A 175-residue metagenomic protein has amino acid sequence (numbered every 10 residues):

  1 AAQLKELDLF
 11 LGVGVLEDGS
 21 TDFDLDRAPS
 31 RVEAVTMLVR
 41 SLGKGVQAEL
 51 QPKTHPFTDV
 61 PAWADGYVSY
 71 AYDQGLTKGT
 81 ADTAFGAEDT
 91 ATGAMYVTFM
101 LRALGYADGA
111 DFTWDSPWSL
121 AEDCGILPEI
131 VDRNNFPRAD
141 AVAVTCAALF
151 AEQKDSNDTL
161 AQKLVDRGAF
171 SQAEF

Functional and structural regions predicted by a protein language model:
A1-A2, E6-D65, D73-N135, L149-F175: Feature responds to low-complexity, polar/acidic, surface-exposed segments characteristic of secreted/exported proteins
T145-C146: Flexible glycine-rich surface loops and low-complexity tracts that mediate binding to linear polymers
